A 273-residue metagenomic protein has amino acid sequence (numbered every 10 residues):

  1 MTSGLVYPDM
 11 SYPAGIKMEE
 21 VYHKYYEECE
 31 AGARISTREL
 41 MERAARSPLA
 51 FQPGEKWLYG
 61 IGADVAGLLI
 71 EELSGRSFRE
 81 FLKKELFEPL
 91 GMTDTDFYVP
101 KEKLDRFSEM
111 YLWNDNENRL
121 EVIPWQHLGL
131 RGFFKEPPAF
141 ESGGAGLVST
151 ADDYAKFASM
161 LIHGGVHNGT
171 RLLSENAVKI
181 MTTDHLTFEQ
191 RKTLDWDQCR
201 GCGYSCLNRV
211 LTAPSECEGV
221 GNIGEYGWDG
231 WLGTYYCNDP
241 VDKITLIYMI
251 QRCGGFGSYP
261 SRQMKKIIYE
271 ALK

Functional and structural regions predicted by a protein language model:
M1-V220: Short, surface-exposed loop or secondary-structure junction motifs that flank catalytic or metal-binding residues
L69, C237-N238: Hydrophobic beta-strand positions
R200-G201, N238-P240: Extracellular/periplasmic catalytic domains that process cell-envelope and extracellular macromolecules
C206, G224, T234-Y236: Residue-level detector of beta-strand structural context in well-folded domains
V220-Y226: Short, hydrophobic/aromatic-rich segments at coil-to-beta transitions
G230-L232: Short, small/polar residue-rich loop motifs at catalytic or cofactor-binding pockets
Y236-C237, K243-R252: Short, well-ordered beta-strand elements
Q251-K273: Generic C-terminus detector
